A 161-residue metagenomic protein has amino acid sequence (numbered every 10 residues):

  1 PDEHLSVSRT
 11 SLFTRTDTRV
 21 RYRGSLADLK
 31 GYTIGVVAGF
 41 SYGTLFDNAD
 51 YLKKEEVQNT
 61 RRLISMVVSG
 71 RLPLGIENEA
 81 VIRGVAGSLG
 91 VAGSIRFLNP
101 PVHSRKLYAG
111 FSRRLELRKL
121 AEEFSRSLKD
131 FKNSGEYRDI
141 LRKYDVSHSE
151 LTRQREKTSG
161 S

Functional and structural regions predicted by a protein language model:
P1-L29, G39-F40, N99-V102: Acidic, polar ligand-binding/catalytic clefts
S6-S11, G87-S125, S147-G160: Periplasmic-binding protein-like
T10, L26, G43, R61-I64 (+5 more regions): Extracytoplasmic/secreted envelope proteins and their assembly/folding machinery, especially bacterial periplasmic
F13, G35-V36, G75, G110: Short, well-ordered beta-strand segments
D17-V20, Y32-T33, G110-S147: Extended ligand-binding regions for polar small-molecule ligands
D28, N48, R61-V81, S88-L89: Short helices/loops that flank or line small-molecule/ion binding pockets
V36, L52-M66, N99: Short beta-strand-to-loop elements that line the ligand-binding cleft of bilobed periplasmic-binding protein-like
S41-K54, S94, L128-S161: Ligand-binding clefts/hinges and TM-proximal coupling segments of bilobed small-molecule sensing domains
